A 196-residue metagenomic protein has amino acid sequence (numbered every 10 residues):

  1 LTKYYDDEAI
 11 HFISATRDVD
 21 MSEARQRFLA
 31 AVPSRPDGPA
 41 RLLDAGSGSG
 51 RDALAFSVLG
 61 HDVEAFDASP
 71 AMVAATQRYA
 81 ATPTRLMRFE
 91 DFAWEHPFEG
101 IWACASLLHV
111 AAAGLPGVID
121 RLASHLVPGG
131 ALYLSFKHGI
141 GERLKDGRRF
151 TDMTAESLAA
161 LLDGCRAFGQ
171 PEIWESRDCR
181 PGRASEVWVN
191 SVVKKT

Functional and structural regions predicted by a protein language model:
L1-H96, V110-G117, R121, A131-T196: Class I (Rossmann-like) S-adenosyl-L-methionine-dependent methyltransferase catalytic domain, capturing the SAM-binding
E99: Conserved acidic residues
W102: A conserved beta-strand element that flanks and buttresses the S-adenosyl-L-methionine
A105-H109: Short catalytic micro-motifs in class I SAM-dependent methyltransferases
